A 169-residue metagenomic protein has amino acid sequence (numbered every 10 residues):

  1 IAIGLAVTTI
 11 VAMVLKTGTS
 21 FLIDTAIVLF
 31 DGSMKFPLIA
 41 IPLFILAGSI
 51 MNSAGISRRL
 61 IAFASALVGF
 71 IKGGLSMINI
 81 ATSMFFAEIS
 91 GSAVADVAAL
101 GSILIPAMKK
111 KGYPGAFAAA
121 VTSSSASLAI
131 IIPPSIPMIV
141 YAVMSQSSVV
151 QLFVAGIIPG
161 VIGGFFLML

Functional and structural regions predicted by a protein language model:
I1-T17, I39-L46, G160-L169: Hydrophobic mid-bilayer segments of alpha-helices in multi-pass membrane transport proteins, especially secondary
I3-T8, V97, A120-V121, Y141 (+1 more regions): Hydrophobic alpha-helical membrane segments of integral membrane proteins
I10-V14, S49, M84-F85, S127 (+1 more regions): Alpha-helical transmembrane segments of multipass membrane proteins
T19-A107: Membrane-embedded alpha-helical segments and adjacent helix-loop junctions characteristic of multi-pass solute
R59-A66, K72-N79, K109-S125, S148-A155: Membrane-interface alpha-helices at helix entry/exit sites of multi-pass transporters
I80, M84-F85, I103, A119-L128 (+1 more regions): Transmembrane helix-bundle signature of multi-pass membrane transporters/permeases
A87, G91-S92, V97-S124, I132 (+1 more regions): Helix-loop-helix junctions within the multi-pass membrane cores of secondary transporters/permeases
V140-L169: Juxtamembrane and boundary regions of transmembrane helices in multi-pass small-molecule transporters and channels
